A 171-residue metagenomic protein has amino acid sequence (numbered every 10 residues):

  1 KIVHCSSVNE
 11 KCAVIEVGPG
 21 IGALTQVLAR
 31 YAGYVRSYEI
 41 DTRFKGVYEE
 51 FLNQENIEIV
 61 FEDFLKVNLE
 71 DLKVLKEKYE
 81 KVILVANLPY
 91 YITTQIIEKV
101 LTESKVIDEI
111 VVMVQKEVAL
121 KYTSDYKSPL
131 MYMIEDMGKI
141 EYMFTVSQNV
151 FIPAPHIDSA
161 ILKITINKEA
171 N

Functional and structural regions predicted by a protein language model:
K1-N171: Catalytic cores of RNA-modifying enzymes
